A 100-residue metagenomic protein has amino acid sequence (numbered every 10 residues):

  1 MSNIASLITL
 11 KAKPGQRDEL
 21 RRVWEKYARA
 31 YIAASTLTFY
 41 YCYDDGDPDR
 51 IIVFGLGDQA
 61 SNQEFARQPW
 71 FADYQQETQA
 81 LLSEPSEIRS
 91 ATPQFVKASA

Functional and structural regions predicted by a protein language model:
M1-I4, L37-D49, Q75-A100: Glycine-rich beta-strand-turn "strand-cap" elements at beta-sheet edges
N3-L10, T38-P69: Short, well-ordered beta-strand segments in beta-rich or mixed alpha/beta enzyme and ligand-binding folds
K11-R22: Short, surface-exposed ligand-recognition loops at beta-strand->loop->(often short) alpha-helix junctions that present
G15, K26, G46-P48: Short alpha-helical
Q16-D18, S61-N62, V96: Residue-level signal for secondary-structure boundary sites
K26-T38, L56-R89: An amphipathic, aromatic/His-enriched active-site/gating alpha helix that lines ligand/cofactor pockets
